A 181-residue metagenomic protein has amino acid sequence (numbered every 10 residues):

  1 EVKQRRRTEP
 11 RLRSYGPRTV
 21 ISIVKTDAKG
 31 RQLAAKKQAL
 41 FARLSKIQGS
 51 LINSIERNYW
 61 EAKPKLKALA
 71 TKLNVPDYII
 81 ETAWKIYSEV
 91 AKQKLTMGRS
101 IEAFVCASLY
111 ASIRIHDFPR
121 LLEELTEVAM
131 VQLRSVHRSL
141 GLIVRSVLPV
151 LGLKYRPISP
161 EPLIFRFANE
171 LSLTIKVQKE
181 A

Functional and structural regions predicted by a protein language model:
E1-A181: Non-catalytic, interaction-prone regions of core transcription and DNA-replication machinery
